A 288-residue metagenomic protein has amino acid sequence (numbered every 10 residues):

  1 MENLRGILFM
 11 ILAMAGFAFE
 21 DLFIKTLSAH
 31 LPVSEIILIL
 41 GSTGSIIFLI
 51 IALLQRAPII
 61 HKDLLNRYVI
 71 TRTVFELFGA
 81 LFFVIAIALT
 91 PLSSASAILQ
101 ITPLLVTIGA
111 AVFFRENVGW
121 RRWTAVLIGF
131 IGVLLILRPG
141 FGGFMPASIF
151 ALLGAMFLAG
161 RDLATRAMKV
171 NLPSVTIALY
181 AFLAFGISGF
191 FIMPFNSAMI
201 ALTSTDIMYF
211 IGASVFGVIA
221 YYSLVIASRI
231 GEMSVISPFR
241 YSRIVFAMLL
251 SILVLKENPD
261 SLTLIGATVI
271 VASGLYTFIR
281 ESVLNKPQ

Functional and structural regions predicted by a protein language model:
M1-A15, S45-T71, L172, L183-I211 (+2 more regions): Membrane-interface interhelical linkers
E2-G6, L38, H61-L65, R138-M156 (+2 more regions): Juxtamembrane helix-entry segments on the extracytoplasmic side of multipass membrane proteins
G6-M10, D63-T73, V118-F130, A147-L152 (+2 more regions): Cytoplasmic-side transmembrane-helix entry/capping segments in multi-pass membrane proteins
M14-A18, L49, T73-L81, P103-I108 (+7 more regions): Hydrophobic/small/kink-forming positions within alpha-helical transmembrane segments of polytopic membrane proteins
L22-T26, V33-S34, F48, G142-L202 (+2 more regions): Transmembrane alpha-helical segments that form core, pore/gating elements of small-molecule transporters/exporters
I85, T102-T124, V245-L264: C-terminal transmembrane-helix exit sites in multi-pass transporters
S96-I101, M168-L183, Y221-I252: Helix-helix packing/entry segments at the starts of transmembrane helices
R121-L137, L262-E281: Hydrophobic transmembrane alpha-helices of multi-pass small-molecule transport proteins
